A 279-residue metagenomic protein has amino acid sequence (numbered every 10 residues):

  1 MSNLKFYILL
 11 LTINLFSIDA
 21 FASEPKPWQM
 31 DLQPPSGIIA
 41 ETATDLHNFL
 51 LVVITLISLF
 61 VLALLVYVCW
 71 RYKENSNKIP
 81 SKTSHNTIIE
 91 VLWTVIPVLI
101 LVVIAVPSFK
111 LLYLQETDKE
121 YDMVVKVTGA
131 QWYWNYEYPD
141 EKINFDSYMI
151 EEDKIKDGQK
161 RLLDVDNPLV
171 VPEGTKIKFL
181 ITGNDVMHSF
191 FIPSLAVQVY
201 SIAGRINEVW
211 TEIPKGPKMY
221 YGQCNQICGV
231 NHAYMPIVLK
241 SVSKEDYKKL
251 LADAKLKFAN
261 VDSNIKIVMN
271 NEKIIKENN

Functional and structural regions predicted by a protein language model:
M1-S23: N-terminal secretory/membrane targeting signals
L9-N14, L51-Y67, V95-P107: Hydrophobic alpha-helical transmembrane segments of multi-pass integral membrane proteins
S23-F49, W70-N279: Non-transmembrane, membrane-proximal soluble domains of secreted or membrane proteins
